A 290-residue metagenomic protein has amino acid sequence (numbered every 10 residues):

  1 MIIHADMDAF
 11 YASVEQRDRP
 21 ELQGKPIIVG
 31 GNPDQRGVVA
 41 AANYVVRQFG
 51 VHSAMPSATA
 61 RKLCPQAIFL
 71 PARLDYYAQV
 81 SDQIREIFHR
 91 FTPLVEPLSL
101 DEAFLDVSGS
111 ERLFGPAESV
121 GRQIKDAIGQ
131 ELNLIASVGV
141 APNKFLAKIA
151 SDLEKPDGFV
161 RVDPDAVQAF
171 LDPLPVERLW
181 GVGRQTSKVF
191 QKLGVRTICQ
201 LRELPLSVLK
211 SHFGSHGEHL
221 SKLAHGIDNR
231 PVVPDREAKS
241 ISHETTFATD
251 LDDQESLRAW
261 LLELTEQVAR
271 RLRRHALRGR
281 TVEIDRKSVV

Functional and structural regions predicted by a protein language model:
M1-L100, F104, E111, A224: Residues that scaffold, gate, or flank divalent-cation-dependent active/transport sites
V14-Q16, V39-A42, L146-E154, K192 (+1 more regions): Short acidic, glycine/serine/threonine-rich loops at helix termini
L98-E102, A141-K144, R236, L277-T281: Short Gly/Ser/Thr- and Asp/Glu-enriched loop/turn motifs at secondary-structure junctions
G115, L153-V160, V195-I198, H216-H219: A short alpha->loop->secondary-structure connector
P116-E177: Long, highly charged, low-complexity intrinsically disordered interaction regions that mediate electrostatic DNA/RNA
R178, T186-R286: DNA-contacting surface of Y-family translesion DNA polymerases
